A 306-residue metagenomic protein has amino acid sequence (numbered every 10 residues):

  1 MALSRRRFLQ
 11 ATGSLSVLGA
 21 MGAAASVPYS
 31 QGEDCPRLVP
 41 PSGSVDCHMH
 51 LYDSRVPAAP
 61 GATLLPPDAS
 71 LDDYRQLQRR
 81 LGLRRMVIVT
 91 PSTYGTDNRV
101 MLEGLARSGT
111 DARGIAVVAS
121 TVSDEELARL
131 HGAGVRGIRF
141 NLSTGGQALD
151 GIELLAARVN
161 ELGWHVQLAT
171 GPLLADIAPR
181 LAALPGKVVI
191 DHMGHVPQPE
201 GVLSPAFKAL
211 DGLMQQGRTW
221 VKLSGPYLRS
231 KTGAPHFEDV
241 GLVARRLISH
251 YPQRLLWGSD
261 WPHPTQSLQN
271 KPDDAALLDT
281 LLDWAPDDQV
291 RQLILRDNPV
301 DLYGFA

Functional and structural regions predicted by a protein language model:
A2-G22, V27-G43, D68, D72-R85 (+2 more regions): Mid-to-C-terminal alpha-helical segments outside catalytic/metal-binding sites
V27-L162, P172, E238, A276: Mid-domain alpha/beta scaffold segments of enzyme catalytic cores
H48, M101, V159, V221 (+3 more regions): Conserved, mostly hydrophobic/aromatic
R75, L102-E103, A178, D211 (+2 more regions): Active-site phosphate/pyrophosphate- and oxyanion-stabilizing loops and adjacent acidic/basic residues in soluble
I88-V89, V117, K222, G258 (+1 more regions): Short beta-strand segments
T93-Y94, S120-T121, T144-A148, V196-P199 (+2 more regions): Short, small-residue-enriched loops and turns at beta-alpha junctions that line or gate enzyme active sites
L149-W257: Catalytic pocket-lining loop regions of alpha/beta-barrel enzymes, especially the amidohydrolase/enolase/GH5 lineages
